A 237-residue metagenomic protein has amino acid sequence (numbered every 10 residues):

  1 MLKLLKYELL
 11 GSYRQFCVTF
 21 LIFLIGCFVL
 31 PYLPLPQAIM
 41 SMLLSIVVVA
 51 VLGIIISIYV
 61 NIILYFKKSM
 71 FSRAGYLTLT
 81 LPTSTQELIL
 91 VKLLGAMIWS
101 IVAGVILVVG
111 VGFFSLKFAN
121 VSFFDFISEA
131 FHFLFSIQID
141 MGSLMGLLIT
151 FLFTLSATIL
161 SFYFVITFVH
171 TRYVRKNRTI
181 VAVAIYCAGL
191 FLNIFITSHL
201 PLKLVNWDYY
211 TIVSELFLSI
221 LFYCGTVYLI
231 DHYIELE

Functional and structural regions predicted by a protein language model:
M1-G75, T85-E237: Hydrophobic alpha-helical transmembrane segments of membrane proteins
